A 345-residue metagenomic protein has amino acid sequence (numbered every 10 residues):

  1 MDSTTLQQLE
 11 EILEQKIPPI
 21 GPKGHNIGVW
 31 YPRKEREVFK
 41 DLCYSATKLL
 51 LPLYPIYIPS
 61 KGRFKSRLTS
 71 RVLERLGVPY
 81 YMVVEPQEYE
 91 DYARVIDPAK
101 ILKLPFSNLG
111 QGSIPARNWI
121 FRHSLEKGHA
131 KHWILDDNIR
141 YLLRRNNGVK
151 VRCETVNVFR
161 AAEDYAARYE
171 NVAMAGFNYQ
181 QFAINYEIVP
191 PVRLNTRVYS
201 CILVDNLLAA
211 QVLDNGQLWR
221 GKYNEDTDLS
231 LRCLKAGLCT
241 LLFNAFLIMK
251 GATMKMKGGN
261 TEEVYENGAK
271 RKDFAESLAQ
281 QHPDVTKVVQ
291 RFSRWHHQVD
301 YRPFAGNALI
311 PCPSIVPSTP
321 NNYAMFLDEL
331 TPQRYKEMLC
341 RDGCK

Functional and structural regions predicted by a protein language model:
M1-P55, R63-K65, R220-K345: C-terminal catalytic/acceptor-binding lobe
S45-L51, R63-Y80, V95: Short, acidic, metal-binding catalytic loop of nucleotide-sugar glycosyltransferases
I56-S60, P79-P86: Short, hydrophobic beta-strand segments that form beta-sheet elements in well-ordered domains
G62-R63, V84-E90, L207-L208: Short, polar loop motifs at secondary-structure junctions
T69-R75, D91-P98, P190, F274 (+1 more regions): Short, aromatic/basic amphipathic alpha-helical patches
M82, K131-L135, A173-N178, T240-N244 (+1 more regions): A structural signal for short, well-ordered beta-strand segments and their strand-loop junctions that often border
V84-L135, R140-E154: Active-site-proximal specificity loops/subdomain of glycosyltransferases
Y141-L231, K235: Conserved catalytic core of nucleotide-sugar-dependent glycosyltransferases
